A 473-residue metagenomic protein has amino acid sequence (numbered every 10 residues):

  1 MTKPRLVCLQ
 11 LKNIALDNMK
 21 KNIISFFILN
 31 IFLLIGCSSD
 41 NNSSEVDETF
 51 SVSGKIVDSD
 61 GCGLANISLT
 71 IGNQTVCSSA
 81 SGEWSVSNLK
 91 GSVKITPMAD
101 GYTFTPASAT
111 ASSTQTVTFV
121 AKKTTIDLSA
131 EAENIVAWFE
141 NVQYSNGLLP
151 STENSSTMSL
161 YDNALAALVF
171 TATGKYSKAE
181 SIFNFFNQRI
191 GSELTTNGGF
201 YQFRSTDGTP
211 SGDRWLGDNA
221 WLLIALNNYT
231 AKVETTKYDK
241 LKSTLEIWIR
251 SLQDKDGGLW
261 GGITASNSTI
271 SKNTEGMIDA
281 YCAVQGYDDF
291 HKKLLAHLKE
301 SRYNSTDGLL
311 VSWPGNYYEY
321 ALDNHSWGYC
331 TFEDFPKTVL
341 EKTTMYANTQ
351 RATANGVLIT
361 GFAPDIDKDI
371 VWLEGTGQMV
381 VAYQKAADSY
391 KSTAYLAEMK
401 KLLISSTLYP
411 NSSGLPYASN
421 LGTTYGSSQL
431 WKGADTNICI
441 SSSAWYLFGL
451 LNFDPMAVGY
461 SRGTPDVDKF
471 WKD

Functional and structural regions predicted by a protein language model:
M1-I35: Sec-dependent bacterial lipoprotein signal peptides
F32-G54, T118-A130: Bacterial Sec-dependent N-terminal signal peptides
T49-A65: Structural motif
I67-I71, I95: Hydrophobic beta-strand segments
T70-S87: Short, acidic Ser/Thr/Gly-rich low-complexity loop/linker segments typical of extracellular and cell-surface proteins
E83-K94, D100: Short Pro-Gly-centered beta-turn/loop motif in secreted/extracellular proteins
T96-S108: A short, solvent-exposed loop/turn motif at the edges and junctions of modular extracellular/periplasmic domains
I126-Y161, T195-S205, S211-G217, A231 (+6 more regions): Extended ligand-binding clefts on enzyme/binding-domain cores
